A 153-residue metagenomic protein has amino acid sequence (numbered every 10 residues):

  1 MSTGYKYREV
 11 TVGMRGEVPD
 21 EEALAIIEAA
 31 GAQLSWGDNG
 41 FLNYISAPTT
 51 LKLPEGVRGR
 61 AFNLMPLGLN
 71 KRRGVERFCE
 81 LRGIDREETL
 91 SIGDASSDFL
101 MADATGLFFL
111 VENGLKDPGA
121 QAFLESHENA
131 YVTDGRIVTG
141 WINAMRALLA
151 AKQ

Functional and structural regions predicted by a protein language model:
M1-L90, S96-A104: Conserved acidic, metal-coordinating active-site core of Asp-based, Mg2+-dependent phosphoryl-transfer enzymes
A61-L67, R72-Q153: Mg2+-dependent phosphoryl-transfer enzymes with acidic/Ser/Thr/Gly-rich catalytic loops
